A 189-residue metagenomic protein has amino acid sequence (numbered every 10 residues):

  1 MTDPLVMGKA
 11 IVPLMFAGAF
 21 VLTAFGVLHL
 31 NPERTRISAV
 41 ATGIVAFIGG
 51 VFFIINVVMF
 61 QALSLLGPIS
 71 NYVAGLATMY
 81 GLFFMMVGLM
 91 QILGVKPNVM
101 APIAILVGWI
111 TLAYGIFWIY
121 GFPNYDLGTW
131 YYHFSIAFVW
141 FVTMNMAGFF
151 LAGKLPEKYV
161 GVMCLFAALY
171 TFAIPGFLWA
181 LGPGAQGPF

Functional and structural regions predicted by a protein language model:
M1, M7, M15, M59 (+6 more regions): Detector for methionine-enriched segments
M1-S64, W179-F189: N-terminal topogenic module of multi-pass integral membrane proteins
T2-G8, D126-F189: C-terminal transmembrane helix-loop-helix hairpin of multi-pass membrane proteins
V6, S64-Y72, E157-K158: A cross-kingdom feature marking solvent-exposed beta-strand/loop segments within repeated, beta-rich binding/scaffold
T23-G26, F47-S64, F84-Q91, W109-F122 (+2 more regions): Hydrophobic alpha-helical transmembrane segments and adjacent interfacial helices in integral membrane proteins
N31-V45, L93-I110, G128-I136, F150-L169: Cytoplasm-facing juxtamembrane segments at the starts of transmembrane helices in multi-pass membrane proteins
V73-T143: Membrane-proximal helix-loop-helix units in multi-pass membrane proteins
